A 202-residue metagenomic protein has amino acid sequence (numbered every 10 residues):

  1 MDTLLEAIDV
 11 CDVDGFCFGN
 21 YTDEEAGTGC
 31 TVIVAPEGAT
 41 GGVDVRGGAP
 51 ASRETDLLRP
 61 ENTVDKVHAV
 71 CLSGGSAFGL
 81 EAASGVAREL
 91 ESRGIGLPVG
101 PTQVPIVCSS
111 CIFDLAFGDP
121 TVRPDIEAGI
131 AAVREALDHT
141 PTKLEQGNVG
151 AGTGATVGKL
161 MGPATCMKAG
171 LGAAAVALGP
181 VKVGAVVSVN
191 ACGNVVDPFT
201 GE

Functional and structural regions predicted by a protein language model:
M1-E202: Alpha/propeptide regions of enzymes that mature by internal proteolysis
